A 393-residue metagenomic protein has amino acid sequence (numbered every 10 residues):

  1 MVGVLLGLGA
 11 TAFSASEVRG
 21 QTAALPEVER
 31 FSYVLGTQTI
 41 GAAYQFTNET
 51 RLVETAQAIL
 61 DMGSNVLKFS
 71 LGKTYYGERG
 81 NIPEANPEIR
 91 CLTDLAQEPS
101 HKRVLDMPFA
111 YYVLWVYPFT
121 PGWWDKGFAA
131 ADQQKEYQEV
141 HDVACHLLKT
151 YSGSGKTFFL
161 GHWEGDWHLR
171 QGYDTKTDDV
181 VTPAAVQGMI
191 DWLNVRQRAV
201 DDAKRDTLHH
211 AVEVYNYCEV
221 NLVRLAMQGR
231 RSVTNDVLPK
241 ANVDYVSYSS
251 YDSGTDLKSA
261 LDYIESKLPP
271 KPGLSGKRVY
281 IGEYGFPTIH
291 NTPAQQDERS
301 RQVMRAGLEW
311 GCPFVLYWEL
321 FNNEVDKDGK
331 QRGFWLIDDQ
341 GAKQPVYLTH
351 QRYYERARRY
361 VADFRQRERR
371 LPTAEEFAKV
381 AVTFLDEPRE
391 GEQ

Functional and structural regions predicted by a protein language model:
P26, T47, E78-L95, R103-V104 (+4 more regions): Aromatic-rich peripheral "rim/lid" segments of glycoside hydrolase catalytic domains that contact and position glycan
F46-G77, S100-V113: Catalytic domains of carbohydrate-active enzymes, especially glycoside hydrolases
Y76-C91, P118-Q138, W167-P183, D326-I337: Surface-exposed, active-site-proximal loop segments in enzymatic domains
R90-Y112, F128-H162, P183-T207, S232-N242 (+1 more regions): An active-site-proximal structural segment forming one wall of the substrate-binding cleft that immediately precedes
Y117-F119, L147-P183, A211-V220: Active-site groove signature of glycoside hydrolases
T120-W123, L169-K176, K271-V303, Y317-I337: Active-site clefts of carbohydrate-active enzymes
T157-W163, Q187-R230, G276-G285, F314-L320: Aromatic-lined carbohydrate-recognition surfaces of secreted/lumenal glycan-active proteins
Q228, S232-P293: Glycoside hydrolase catalytic-domain groove-lining segments
